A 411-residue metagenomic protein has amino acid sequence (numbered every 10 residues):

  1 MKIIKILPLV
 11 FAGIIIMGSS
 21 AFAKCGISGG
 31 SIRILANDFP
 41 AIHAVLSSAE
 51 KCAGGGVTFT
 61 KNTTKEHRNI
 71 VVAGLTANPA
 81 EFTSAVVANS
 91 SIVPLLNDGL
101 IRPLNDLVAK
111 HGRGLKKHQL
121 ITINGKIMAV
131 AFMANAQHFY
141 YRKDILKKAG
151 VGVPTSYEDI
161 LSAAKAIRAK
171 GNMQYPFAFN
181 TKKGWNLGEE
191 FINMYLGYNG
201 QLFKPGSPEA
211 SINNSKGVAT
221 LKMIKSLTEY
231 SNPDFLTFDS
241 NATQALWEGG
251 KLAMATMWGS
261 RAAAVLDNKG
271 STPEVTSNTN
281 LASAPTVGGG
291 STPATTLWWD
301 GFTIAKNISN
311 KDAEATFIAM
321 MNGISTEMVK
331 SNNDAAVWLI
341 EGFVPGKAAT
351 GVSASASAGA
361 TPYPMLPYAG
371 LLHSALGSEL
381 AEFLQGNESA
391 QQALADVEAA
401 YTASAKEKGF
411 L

Functional and structural regions predicted by a protein language model:
K5, L9, A21-S91, V153 (+3 more regions): Conserved N-terminal structural module of periplasmic/extracytoplasmic solute-binding proteins
G26-I27, S31, K147, K330 (+1 more regions): Conserved C-terminal helix/tail region of periplasmic/extracytoplasmic solute-binding proteins
A73-G74, E81-T83, H111-L146, Y175-P176 (+2 more regions): A structural signal for short loop-to-beta-strand junctions that line the ligand-binding cleft of periplasmic/secreted
A88-A136, G152, L161, E190 (+1 more regions): Hinge/lid segment of periplasmic solute-binding proteins
R102-L115, A178-K182, Y198-A219, N268-T279 (+1 more regions): Short, solvent-exposed loop/beta-turn-alpha elements that line the ligand-binding surface or hinge of extracytoplasmic
M128, Q137, L161-E209: Extracytoplasmic/periplasmic solute-binding protein
A164-K165, G206-L236: Glycine-centered hinge/linker elements that transmit conformational signals in sensory and ligand-binding systems
S260-V275, V287-S378, K408-F410: C-terminal lobe and pocket-closing loops of periplasmic/extracytoplasmic Venus-flytrap solute-binding proteins
